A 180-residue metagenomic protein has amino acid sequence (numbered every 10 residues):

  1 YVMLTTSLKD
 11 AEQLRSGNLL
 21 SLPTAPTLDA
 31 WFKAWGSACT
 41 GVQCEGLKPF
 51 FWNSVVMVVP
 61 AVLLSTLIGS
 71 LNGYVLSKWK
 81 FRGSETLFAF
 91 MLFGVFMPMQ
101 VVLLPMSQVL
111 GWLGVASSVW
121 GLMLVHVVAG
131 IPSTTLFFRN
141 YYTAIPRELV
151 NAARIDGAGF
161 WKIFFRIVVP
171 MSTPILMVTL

Functional and structural regions predicted by a protein language model:
Y1-L180: A structural signal for multi-pass alpha-helical bundles of membrane permease subunits that mediate small-molecule
